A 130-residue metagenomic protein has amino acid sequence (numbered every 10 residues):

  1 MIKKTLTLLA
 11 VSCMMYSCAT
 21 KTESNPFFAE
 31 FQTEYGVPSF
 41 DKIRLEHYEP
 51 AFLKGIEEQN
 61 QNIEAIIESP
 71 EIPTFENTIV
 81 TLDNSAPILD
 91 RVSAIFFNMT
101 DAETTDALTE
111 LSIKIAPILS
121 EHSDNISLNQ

Functional and structural regions predicted by a protein language model:
M1-E23: Bacterial Sec-dependent N-terminal signal peptides
C18-Q130: Zn2+-dependent metallopeptidase catalytic domains
